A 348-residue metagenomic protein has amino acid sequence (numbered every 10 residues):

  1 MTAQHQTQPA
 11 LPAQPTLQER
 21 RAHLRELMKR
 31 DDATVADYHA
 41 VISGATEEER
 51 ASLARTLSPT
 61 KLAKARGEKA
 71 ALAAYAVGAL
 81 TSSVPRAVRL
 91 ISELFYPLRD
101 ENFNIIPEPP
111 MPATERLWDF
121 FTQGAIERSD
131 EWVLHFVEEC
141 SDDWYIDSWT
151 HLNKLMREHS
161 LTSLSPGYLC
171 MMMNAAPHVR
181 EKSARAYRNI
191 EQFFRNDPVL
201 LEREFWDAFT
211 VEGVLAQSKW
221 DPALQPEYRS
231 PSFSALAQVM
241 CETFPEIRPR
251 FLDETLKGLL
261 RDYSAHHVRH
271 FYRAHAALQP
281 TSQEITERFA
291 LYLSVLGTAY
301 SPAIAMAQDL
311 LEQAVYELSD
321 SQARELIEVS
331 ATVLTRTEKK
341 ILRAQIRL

Functional and structural regions predicted by a protein language model:
T2-P9, A13, A344, L348: Eukaryotic acidic, Ser/Thr-rich intrinsically disordered low-complexity regions
Q6-S52: N-terminal alpha-helical scaffolding segments that mark the starts of alpha-solenoid/helical-repeat architectures
D31-T34, R50, Y145, S165 (+10 more regions): Alpha-helix initiation and capping sites
A36-A40, L53-P59, K69-V77, P85-R195 (+6 more regions): Amphipathic alpha-helical elements of HEAT/ARM-like alpha-solenoid repeat scaffolds that form extended
G44-E48, P59-K64: Acidic, glycine-enriched catalytic cores built around paired aspartates
T46, A125, S129, S141 (+2 more regions): Helix N-terminus capping/helix-initiation residues
E246-E254, Q283-L291, A305-D309, D320-T332 (+1 more regions): Short sequence/structural elements of tandem HEAT/ARM alpha-solenoid repeats
D253-R261, A290-S301, Y316, I327-K339: HEAT/HEAT-like alpha-solenoid repeats
